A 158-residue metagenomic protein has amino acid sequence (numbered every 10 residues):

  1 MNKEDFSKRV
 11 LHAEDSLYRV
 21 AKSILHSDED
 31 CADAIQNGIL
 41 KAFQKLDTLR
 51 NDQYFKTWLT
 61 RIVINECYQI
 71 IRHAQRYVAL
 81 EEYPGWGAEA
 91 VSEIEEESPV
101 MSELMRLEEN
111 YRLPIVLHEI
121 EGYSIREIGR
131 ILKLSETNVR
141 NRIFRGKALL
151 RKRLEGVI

Functional and structural regions predicted by a protein language model:
M1-R19, S23, A32-I35: A short, charge-rich alpha-helical start-of-domain segment used by transcription regulators
R9, A13, L17, G38 (+2 more regions): Residue-level preference for hydrophobic side chains embedded in well-ordered alpha helices
Y18, D28-K45: Conserved RNAP core-binding helix
N37-Y54, H73-A74: Sigma70-family region 2
R50, R61-E81, R145: Arg/Lys-rich amphipathic alpha helix in sigma70-family domain 2
I64, L132-G156: DNA-recognition helix of helix-turn-helix
Q69, R76-L104, S124: Internal acidic/polar
P114-H118: A short pre-motif secondary-structure segment
